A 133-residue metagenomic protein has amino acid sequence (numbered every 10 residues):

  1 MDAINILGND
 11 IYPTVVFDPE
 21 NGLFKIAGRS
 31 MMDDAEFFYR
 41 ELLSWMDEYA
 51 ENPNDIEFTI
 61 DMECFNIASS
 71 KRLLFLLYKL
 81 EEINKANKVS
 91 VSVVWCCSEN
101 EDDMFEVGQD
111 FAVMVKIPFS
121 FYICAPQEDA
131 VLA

Functional and structural regions predicted by a protein language model:
D2, A112-A133: A cross-taxonomic marker for long C-terminal extensions/tails that follow the last structured domain
A3-R40: STAS-typified acidic loop motif
L7-P13, E41, E106-Y122: A short, terminal or domain-edge coil/loop segment
F24, F58-I60: Hydrophobic positions in the central parallel beta-sheet of the AAA+
M31-E57, N66: Short, well-structured hydrophobic secondary-structure segments
M32, E101, Q127-D129: Surface-exposed, flexible loop/turn segments at secondary-structure boundaries
L42-L43, I60-F111: Amphipathic alpha-helical interaction surfaces in cytosolic regulatory modules
P53, I83-V89, M114-S120: Structural alpha-beta junctions
